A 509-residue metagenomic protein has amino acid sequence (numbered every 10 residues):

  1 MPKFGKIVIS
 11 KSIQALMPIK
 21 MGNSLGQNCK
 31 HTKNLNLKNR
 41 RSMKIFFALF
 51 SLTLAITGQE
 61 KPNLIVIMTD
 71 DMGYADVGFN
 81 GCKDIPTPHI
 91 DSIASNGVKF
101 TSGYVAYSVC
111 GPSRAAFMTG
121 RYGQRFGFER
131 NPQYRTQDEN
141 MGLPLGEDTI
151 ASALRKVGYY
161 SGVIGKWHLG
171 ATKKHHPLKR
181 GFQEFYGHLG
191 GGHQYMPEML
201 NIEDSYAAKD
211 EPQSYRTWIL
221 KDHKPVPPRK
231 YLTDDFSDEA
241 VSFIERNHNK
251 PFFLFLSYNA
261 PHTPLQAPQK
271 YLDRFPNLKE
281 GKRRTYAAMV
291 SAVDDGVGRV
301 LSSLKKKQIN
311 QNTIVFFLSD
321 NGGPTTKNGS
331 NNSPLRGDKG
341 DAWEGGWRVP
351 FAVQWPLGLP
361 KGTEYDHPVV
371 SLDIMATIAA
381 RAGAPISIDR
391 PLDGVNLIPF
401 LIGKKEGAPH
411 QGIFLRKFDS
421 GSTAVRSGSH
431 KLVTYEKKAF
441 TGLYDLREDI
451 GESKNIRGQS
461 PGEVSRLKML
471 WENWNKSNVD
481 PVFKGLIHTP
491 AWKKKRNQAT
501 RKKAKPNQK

Functional and structural regions predicted by a protein language model:
Q14, L25, L35-L37: Short hydrophobic targeting helices and cationic amphipathic motifs that mediate membrane/organellar targeting
S42-L49: Sec-dependent signal peptide recognition, specifically the positively charged N-region followed immediately by
F50-G58: Hydrophobic h-region of N-terminal signal peptides that target proteins for export in Gram-negative bacteria
G58-K437, T441-G442, L446-K476, D480-K509: Formylglycine-dependent sulfatase
